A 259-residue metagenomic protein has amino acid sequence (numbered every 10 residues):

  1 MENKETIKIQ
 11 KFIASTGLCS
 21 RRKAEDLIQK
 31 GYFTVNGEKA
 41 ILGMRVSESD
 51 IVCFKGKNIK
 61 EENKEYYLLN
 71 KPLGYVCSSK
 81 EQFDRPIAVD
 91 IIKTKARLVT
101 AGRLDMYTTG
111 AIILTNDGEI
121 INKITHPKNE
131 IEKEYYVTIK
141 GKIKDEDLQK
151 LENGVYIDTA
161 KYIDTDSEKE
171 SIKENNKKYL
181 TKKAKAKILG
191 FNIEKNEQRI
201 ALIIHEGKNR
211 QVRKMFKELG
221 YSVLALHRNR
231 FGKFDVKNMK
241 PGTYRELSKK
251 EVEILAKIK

Functional and structural regions predicted by a protein language model:
E2-K259: Basic, flexible Lys/Arg- and Gly-enriched helix-loop patches that mediate nucleic-acid binding at interfaces with rRNA
